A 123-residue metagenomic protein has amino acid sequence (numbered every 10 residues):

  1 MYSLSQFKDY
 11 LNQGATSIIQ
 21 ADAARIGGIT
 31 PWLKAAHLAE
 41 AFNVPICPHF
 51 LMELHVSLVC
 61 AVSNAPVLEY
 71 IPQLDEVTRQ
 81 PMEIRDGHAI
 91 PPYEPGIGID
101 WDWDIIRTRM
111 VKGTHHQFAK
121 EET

Functional and structural regions predicted by a protein language model:
M1-H49: Catalytic core of soluble alpha/beta enzymes
Q13, H49-T123: Flexible C-terminal active-site loop/helix
